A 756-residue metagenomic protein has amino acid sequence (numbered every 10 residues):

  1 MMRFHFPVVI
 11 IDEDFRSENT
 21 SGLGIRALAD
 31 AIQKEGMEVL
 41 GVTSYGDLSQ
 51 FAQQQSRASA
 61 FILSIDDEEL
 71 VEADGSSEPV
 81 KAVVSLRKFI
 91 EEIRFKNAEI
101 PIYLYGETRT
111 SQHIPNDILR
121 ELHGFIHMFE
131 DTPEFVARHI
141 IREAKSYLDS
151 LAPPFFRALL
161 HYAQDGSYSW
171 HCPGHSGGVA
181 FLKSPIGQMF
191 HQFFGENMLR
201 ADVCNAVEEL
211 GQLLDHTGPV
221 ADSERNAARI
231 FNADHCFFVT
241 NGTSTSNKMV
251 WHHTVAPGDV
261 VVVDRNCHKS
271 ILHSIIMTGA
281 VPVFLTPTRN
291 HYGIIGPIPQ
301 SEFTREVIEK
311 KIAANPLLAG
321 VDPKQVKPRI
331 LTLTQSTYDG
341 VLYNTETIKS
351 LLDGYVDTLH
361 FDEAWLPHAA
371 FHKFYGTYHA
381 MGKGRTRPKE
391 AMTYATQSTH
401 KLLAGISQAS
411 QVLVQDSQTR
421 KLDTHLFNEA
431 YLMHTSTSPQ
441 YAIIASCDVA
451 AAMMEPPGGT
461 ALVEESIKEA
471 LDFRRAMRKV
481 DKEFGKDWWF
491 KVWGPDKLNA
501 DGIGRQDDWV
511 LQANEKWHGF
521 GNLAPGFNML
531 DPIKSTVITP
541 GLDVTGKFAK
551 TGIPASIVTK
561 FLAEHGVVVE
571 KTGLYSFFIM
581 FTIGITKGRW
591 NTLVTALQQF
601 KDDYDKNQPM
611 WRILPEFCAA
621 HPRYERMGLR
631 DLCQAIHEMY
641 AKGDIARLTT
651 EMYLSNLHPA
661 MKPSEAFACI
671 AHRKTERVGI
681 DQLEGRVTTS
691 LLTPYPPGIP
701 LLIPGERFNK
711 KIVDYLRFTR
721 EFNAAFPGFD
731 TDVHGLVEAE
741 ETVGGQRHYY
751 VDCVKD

Functional and structural regions predicted by a protein language model:
M2, F6, F51-A60, A73-F95 (+5 more regions): Non-catalytic terminal extensions of PLP-dependent enzymes
M2-I32, E38-G41, F61, I275: Conserved acidic segment of CheY-like receiver
D14-L23, D47, S64-K81, T108-Q112 (+1 more regions): Short acidic, S/G/P-rich loop/turn micro-motifs used as interaction or catalytic elements
D14-R16, L104-Q112, D131, A364-H368 (+1 more regions): Short beta-alpha junction loops
V42-Y45, Q50-Q54, S64, E91-I93 (+5 more regions): Conserved PLP-enzyme active-site core in the AAT-like
P101, D234-C236, G258-V261: Short active-site oxyanion
N197-T245, V751: Conserved N-terminal alpha-helix of the aminotransferase class I/II PLP-enzyme fold
